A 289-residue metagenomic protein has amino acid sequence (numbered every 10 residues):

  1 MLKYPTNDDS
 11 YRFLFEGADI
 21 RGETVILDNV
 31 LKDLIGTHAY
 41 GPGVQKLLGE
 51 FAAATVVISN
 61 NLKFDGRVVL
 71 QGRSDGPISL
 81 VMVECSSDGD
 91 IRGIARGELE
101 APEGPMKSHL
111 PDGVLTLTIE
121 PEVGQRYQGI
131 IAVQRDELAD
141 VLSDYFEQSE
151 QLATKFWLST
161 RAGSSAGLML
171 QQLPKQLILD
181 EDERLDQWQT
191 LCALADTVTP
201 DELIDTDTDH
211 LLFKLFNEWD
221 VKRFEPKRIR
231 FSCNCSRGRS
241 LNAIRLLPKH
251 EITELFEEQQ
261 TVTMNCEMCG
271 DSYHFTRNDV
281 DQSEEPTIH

Functional and structural regions predicted by a protein language model:
M1-K3, T287-I288: Short, Lys/Arg-enriched, disordered terminal segments
L2-E225: Interaction interfaces in information-processing and related assembly proteins
A193-H289: Cys/His-clustered metal-coordination modules, chiefly Zn-binding fingers
